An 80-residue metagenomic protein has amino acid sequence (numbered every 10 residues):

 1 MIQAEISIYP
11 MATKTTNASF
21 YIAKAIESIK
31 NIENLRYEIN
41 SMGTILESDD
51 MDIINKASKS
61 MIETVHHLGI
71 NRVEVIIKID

Functional and structural regions predicted by a protein language model:
M1-D80: Charge-rich, low-complexity N-terminal segments
